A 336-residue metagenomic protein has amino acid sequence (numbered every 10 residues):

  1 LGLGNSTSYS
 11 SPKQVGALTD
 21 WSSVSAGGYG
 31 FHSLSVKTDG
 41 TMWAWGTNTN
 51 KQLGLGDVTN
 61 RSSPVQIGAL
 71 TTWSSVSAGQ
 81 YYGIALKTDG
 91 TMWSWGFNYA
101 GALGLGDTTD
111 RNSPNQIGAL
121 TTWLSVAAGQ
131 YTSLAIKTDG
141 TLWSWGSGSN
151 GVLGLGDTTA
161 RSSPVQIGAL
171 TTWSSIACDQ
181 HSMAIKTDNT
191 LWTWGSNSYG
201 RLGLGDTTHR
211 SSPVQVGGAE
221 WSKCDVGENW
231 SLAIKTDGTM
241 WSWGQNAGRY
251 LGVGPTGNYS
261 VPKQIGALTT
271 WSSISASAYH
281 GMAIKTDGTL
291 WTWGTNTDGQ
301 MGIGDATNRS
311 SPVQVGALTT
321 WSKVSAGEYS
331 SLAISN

Functional and structural regions predicted by a protein language model:
L1-Y9, G46-S63, W95-S113, W145-S162 (+4 more regions): Short glycine/serine- and acidic-residue-enriched loop/turn motifs that recur at repeat junctions
K13-Q14, V65-Q66, N115-Q116, V165-Q166 (+3 more regions): A short beta-strand motif characteristic of beta-propeller blades
W21, W43-W45, W73, W93-W95 (+9 more regions): Signature tryptophan residues that serve as conserved aromatic anchors
F31-S35, A44, Y82-A85, S94 (+10 more regions): Conserved core positions of repeat-based scaffolds
K323-N336: Blade-level signature of beta-propeller repeat domains, shared across WD40, Kelch, NHL, RCC1 and BNR/Asp-box propellers
